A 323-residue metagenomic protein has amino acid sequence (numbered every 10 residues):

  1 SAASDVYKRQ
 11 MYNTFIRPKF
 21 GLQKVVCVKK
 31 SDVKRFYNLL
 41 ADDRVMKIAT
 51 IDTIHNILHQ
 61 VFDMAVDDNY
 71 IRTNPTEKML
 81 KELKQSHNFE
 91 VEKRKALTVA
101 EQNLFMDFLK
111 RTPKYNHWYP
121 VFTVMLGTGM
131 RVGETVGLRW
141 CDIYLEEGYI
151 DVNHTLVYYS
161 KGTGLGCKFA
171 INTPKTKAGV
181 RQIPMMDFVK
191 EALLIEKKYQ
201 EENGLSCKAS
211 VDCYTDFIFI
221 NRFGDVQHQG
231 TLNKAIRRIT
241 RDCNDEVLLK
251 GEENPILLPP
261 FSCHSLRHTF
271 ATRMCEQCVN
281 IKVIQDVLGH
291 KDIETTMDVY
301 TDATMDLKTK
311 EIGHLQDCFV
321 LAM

Functional and structural regions predicted by a protein language model:
A2-Y7: Short, small-residue-biased leader/transition segments that mark boundaries at the very start of proteins
K8, K29, T50, I54-L58 (+8 more regions): Hydrophobic (often cysteine-bearing) scaffold residues that line and stabilize catalytic clefts of nucleotide/cofactor
R17-N38, P259, C263-H264: A Lys/Arg-rich helix-loop hairpin that forms a DNA/phosphate-binding surface
R44, D107-W118, T128, I183 (+4 more regions): Short, basic (Lys/Arg/His-rich) helix/loop patches that form interaction surfaces in the mid-to-C-terminal regions
I48, D52-I57, A65-D67, I71 (+5 more regions): Basic, Lys/Arg- and aromatic-enriched nucleic-acid-binding interface segment
N88, L156-Y158, K190, T269 (+1 more regions): Catalytic-site neighborhood detector that most strongly recognizes the C-terminal catalytic loop/helix of tyrosine
D142-Y149, V279-V299: Short, polar N-cap/turn motifs at the start of nucleic acid-interacting alpha helices
E147, H154-V180, D187-V189, R222-F223 (+2 more regions): C-terminal secondary-structure termini that scaffold catalytic or DNA-interacting sites
